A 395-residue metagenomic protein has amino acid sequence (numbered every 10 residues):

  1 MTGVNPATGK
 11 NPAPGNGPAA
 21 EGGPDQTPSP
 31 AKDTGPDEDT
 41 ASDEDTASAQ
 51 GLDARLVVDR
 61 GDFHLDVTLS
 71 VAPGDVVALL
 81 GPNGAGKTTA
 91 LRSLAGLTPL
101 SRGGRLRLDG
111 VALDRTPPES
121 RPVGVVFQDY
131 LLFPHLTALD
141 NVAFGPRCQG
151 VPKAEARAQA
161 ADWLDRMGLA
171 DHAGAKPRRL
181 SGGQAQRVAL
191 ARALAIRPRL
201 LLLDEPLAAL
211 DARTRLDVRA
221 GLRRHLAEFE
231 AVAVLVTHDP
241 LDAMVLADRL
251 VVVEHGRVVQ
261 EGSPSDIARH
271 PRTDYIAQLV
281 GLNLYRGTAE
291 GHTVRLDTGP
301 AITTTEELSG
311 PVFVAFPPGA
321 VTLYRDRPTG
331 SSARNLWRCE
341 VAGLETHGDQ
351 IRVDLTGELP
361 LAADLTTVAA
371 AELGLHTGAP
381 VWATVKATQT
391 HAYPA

Functional and structural regions predicted by a protein language model:
V67-A78: Pre-Walker A (P-loop) beta-loop-beta motif of ABC nucleotide-binding domains
A78, D114-P117, P122-L131, A143 (+1 more regions): ABC nucleotide-binding domain signature
L80-P82: The feature captures the beta-strand-to-loop junction immediately N-terminal to the Walker
T88-L91, V188: ABC ATPase nucleotide-binding domain helices that frame the ATP-binding cleft
A95: Helix-to-loop junction immediately C-terminal to a conserved catalytic motif
R102-V111: Conserved ABC transporter NBD signature motif
P122, T137-R272: ABC ATPase nucleotide-binding domains
T298-E345, T367-A395: Glycine/charge-rich catalytic "coupling/switch" loops of P-loop NTPases
